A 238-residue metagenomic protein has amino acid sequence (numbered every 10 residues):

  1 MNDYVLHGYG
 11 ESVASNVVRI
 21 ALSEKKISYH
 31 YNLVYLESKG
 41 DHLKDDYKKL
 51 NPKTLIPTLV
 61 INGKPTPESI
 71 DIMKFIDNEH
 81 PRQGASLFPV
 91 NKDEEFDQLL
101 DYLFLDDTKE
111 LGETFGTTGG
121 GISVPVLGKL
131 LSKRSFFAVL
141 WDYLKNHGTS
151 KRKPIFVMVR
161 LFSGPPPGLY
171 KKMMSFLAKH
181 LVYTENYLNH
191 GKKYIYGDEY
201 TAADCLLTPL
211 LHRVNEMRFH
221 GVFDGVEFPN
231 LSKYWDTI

Functional and structural regions predicted by a protein language model:
M1-T149: GST-like domain detector, emphasizing the conserved glutathione-binding G-site in the N-terminal thioredoxin-like
D107-D236: GST-like fold's C-terminal all-alpha helical module
